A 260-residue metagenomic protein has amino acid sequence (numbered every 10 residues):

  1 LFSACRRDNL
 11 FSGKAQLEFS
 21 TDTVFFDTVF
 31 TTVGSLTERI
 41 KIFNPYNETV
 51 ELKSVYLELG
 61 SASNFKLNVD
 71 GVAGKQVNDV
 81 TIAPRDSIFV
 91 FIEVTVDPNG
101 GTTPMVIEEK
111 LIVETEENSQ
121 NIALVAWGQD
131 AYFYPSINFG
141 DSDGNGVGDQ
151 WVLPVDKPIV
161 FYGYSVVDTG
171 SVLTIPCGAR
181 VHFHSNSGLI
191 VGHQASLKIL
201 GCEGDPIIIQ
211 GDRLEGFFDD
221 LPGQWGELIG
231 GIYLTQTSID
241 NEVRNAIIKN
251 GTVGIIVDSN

Functional and structural regions predicted by a protein language model:
F2-A4: C-terminal motif of bacterial Sec signal peptides marking the signal peptidase cleavage site
R6-S12: Bacterial lipoprotein signal-peptidase II cleavage site
R7, L57, V181: Active-site micro-motifs of SAM-dependent methyltransferase domains
L10, L17, T23-T28, V33-G34 (+3 more regions): Beta-strand/loop edge motif enriched in small/polar residues
I42-N47: Asparagine-centered strand-capping/turn motif at beta-strand->loop junctions
E48-K53, S63: Short beta-strand/loop motifs in extracellular/secreted proteins, especially within beta-sandwich accessory domains
Y56-Q76: Short, solvent-exposed loop/linker segments at beta-strand-coil boundaries, enriched for Pro/Gly and Ser/Thr
